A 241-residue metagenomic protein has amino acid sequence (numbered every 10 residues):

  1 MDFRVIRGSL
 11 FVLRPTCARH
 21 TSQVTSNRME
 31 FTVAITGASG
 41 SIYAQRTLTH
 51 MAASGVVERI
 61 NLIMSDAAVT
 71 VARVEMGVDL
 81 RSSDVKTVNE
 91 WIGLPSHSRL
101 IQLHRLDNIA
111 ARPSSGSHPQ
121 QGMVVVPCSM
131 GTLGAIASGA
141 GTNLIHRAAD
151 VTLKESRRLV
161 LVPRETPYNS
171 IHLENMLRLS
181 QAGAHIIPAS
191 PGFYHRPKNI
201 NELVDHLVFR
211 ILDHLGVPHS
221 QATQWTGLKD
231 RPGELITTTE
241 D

Functional and structural regions predicted by a protein language model:
M1-R7, F11-S22, S26: Short, low-complexity, charge-dense intrinsically disordered segments
N27-L159, P167-D241: A cross-family phosphate/adenosyl-ligand binding-site feature
